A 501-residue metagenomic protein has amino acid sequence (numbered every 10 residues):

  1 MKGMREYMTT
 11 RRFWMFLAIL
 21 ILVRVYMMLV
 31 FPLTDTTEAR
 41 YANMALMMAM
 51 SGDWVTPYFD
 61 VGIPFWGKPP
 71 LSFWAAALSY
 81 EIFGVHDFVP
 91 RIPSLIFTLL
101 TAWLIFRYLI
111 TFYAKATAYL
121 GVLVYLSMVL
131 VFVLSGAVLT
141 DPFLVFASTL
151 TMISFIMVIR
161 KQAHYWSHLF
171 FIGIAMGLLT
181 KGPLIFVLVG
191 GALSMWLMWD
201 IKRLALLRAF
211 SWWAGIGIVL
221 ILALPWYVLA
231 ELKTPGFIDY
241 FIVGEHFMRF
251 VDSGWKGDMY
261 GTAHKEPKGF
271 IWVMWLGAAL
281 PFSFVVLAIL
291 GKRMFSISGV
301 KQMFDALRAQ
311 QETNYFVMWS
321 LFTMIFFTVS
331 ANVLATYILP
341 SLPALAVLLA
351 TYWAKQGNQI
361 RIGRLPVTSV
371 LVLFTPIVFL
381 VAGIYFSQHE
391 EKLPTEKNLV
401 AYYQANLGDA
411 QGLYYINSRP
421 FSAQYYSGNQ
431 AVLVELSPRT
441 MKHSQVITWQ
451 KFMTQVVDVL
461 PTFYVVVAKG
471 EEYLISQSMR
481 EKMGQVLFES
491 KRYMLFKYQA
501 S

Functional and structural regions predicted by a protein language model:
K2-I360, F386, Q424, N429: Membrane-integral, polyisoprenol-dependent glycosyltransferases of the GT-C/oligosaccharyltransferase superfamily
F59-V61, M259-K268, F282, P366-V370 (+2 more regions): Noncatalytic linker/hinge segments flanking ATPase motor cores
V129, R203, R208-A209, P267-K268 (+6 more regions): General structural signal for secondary-structure boundaries
T313, S341, L345, P366 (+4 more regions): Alpha-helix N-cap/loop-to-helix boundary motif
A354-A382: Signature aromatic-anchored transmembrane alpha helix within multi-pass, membrane-resident enzymes that catalyze glycan
F379, I384-R492, F496: Short periplasmic/luminal acceptor-recognition loop of GT-C membrane glycosyltransferases, typified by
K497-S501: Active-site beta-strand termini and strand-to-loop segments that position acidic
